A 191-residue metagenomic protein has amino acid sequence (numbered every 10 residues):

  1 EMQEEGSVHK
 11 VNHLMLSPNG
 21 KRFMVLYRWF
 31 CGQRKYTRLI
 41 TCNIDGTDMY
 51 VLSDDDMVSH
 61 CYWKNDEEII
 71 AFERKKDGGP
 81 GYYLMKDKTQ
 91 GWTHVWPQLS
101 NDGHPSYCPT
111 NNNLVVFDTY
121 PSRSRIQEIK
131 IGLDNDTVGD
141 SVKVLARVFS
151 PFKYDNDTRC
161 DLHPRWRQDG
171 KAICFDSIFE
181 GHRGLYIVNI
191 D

Functional and structural regions predicted by a protein language model:
E1, L26-L52, E68-I70, R74-H94 (+3 more regions): Beta-propeller blade-edge and WD-like acidic-aromatic loop motif
M2-F23, M49-A71, L99-D118, P151-Q168 (+1 more regions): Conserved beta-propeller blade repeats
